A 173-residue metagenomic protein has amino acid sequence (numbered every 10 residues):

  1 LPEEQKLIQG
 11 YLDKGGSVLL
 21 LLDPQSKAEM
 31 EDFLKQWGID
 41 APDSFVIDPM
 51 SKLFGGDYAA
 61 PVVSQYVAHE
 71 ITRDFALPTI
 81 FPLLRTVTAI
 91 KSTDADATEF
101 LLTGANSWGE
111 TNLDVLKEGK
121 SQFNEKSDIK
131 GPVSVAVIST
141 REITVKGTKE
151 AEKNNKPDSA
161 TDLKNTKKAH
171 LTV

Functional and structural regions predicted by a protein language model:
L1-V173: Acidic, S/T/G-rich, low-cysteine, solvent-exposed domains in lumenal/extracellular/periplasmic regions of secretory
